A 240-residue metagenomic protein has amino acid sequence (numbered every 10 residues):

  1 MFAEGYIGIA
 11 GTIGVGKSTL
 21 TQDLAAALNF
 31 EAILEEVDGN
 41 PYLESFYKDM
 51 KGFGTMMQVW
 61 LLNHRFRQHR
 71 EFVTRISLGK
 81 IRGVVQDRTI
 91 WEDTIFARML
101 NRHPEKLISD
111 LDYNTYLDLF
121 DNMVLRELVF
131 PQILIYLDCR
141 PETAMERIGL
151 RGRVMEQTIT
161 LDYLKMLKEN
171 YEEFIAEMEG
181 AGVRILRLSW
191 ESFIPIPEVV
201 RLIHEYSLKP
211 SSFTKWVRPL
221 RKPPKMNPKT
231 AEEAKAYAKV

Functional and structural regions predicted by a protein language model:
I9: Hydrophobic anchor at the beta1->P-loop junction of P-loop NTPases
T12: P-loop (Walker A) phosphate-binding loop of NTP-binding proteins
K17: Conserved lysine of the Walker
L20, L24: Hydrophobic positions on the alpha1 helix immediately C-terminal to the Walker A/P-loop
A26-H64: Conserved substrate/cofactor phosphate-moiety recognition/catalytic segment in nucleotide-dependent phosphotransferases
H64-L111, I135: A basic- and aromatic-enriched beta-loop-alpha substructure that forms the phosphate/nucleotide- and DNA/RNA-contacting
I95-E169: A glycine- and Lys/Arg-enriched "phosphate-lid" helix/loop adjacent to the NTP-binding pocket of small-molecule kinases
M145-V240: NTP-dependent small-molecule kinase module
